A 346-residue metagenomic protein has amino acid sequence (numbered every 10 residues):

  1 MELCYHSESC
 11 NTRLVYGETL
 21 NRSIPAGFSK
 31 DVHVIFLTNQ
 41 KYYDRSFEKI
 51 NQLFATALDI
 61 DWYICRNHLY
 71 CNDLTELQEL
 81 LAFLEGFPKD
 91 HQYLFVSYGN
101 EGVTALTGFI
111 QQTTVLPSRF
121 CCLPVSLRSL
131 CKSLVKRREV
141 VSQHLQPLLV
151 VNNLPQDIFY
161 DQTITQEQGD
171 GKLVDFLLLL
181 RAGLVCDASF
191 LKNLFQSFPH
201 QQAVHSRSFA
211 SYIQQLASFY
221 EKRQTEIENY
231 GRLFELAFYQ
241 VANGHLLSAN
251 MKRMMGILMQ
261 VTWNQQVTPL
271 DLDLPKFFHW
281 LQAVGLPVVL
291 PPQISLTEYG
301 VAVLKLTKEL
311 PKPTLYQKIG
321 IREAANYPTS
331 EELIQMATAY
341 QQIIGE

Functional and structural regions predicted by a protein language model:
M1-Y93, D170: ATP/NTP phosphate-donor binding region
S9-N11, T114-Q201: A glycine/threonine-rich phosphate-anchoring loop and its flanking beta-alpha core in nucleotide/phosphate-binding
R66-H68, Y98-N100, Y230-R232: Glycine-rich beta-strand-to-loop/alpha-helix junction loops that act as flexible
G99-V103, V125: Gly/Ser-rich catalytic serine loop of serine hydrolases
V103-S118: Short Gly/Thr/Asp-enriched flexible loops that form oxyanion-binding sites at enzyme active sites
L179-R181, L272-E346: C-terminal charged capping/lid subdomain of soluble metabolic enzymes
Q201-I294: Active-site segments that bind and position negatively charged phosphate/pyrophosphate groups
